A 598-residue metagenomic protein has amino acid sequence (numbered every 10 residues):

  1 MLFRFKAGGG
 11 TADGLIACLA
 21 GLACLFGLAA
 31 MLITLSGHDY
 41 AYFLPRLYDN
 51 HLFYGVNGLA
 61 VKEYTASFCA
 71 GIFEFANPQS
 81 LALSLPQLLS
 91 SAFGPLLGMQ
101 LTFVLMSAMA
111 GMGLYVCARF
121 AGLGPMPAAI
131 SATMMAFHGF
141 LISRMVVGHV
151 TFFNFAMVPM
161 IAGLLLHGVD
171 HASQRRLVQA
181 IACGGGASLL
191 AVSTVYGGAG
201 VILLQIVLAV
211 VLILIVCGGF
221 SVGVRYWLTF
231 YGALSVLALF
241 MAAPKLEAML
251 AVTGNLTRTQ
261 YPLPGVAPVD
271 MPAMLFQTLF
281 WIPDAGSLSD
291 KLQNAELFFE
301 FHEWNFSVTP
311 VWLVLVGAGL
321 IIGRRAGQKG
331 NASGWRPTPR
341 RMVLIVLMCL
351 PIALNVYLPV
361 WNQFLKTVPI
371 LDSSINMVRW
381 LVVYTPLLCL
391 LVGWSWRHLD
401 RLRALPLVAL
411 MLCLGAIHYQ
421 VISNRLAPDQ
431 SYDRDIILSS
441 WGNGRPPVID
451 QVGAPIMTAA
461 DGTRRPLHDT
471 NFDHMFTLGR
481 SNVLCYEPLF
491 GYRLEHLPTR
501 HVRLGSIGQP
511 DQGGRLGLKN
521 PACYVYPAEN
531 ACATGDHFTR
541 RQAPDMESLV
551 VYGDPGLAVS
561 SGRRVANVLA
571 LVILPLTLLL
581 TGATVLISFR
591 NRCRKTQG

Functional and structural regions predicted by a protein language model:
M1-A30, F230, R336, V565-G598: Start-transfer (signal-anchor) and selected internal transmembrane alpha helices of multi-pass inner/ER membrane
A17-A23, A108-A121, M126-G219, F230-M249 (+2 more regions): Membrane-embedded helix bundles of polyisoprenyl
L22-A110, T133-F155, P268-K291, Y357: Membrane-interface coil-to-helix junctions
Y48, W227, A238-R324, G444-I456 (+1 more regions): Periplasmic/ER-lumenal interhelical loops and adjacent helix-loop junctions in multi-pass membrane proteins
F140-F153, P262-G265, Q293-H302, G334-R336 (+3 more regions): Membrane-helix boundary/interfacial segments in multi-pass membrane proteins
S235-V236, L390, W396-R425: Signature aromatic-anchored transmembrane alpha helix within multi-pass, membrane-resident enzymes that catalyze glycan
F240, V308-P351, L574-C593: Hydrophobic, aromatic-rich transmembrane alpha-helices and their immediate juxtamembrane boundary segments
M249-V252, G415-L438: Hydrophobic alpha-helical transmembrane segments in integral membrane proteins
